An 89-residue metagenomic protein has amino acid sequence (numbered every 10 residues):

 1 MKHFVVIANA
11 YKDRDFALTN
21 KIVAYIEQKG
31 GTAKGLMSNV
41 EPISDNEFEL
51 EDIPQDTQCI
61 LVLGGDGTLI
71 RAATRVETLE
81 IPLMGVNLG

Functional and structural regions predicted by a protein language model:
M1-C59: ATP/NTP phosphate-donor binding region
Y11, N39-E41, F48-G89: Small-residue-rich beta-alpha loop regions that form the catalytic core of phosphotransfer and lipid-active enzymes
